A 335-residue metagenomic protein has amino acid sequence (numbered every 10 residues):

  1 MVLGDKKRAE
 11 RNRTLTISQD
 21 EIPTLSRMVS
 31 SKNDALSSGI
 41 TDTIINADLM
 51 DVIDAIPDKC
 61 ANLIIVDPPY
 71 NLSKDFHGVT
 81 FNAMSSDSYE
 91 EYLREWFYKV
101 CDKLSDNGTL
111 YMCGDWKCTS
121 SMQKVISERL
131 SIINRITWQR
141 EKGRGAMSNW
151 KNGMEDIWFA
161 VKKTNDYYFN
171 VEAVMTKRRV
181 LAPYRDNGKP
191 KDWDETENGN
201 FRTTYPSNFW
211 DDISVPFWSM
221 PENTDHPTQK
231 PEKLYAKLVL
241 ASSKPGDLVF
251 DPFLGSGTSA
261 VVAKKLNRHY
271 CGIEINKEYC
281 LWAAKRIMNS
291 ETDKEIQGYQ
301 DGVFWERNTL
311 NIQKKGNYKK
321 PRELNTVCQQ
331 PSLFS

Functional and structural regions predicted by a protein language model:
M1-T24, S31-W282, C328-S335: Core catalytic lobe of class I
E21-D54, A284-N325: S-adenosyl-L-methionine
